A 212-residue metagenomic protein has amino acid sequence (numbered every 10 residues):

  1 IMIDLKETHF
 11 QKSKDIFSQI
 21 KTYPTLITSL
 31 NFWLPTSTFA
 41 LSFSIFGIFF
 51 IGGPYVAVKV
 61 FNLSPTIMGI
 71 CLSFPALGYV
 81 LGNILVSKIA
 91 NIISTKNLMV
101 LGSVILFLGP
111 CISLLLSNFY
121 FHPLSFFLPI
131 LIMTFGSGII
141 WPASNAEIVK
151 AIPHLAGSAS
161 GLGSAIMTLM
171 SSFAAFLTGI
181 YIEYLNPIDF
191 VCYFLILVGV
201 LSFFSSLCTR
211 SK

Functional and structural regions predicted by a protein language model:
I1-F10, S205-S206: C-terminal membrane-cytosol helix-exit motif in multi-pass small-molecule transporters
K6-T36: Juxtamembrane intracellular "pre-TM" segments in multi-pass secondary transporters
S29-I48, L131: Pair of pore-lining "gating" transmembrane helices in MFS-fold secondary transporters
I51-T66: Short amphipathic helix-loop junctions that connect adjacent transmembrane helices in Major Facilitator Superfamily/SLC
S64, T178-V198: A membrane-interface helix-boundary motif in multi-pass transporters
G82-T95, I182: Helix-to-loop junctions at the C-terminal end of transmembrane segments in multipass secondary transporters
N97-W141: C-terminal transmembrane helical hairpin of 12-TM major facilitator-type secondary transporters
N145, V149-Y184: A late C-terminal transmembrane helix in Major Facilitator Superfamily
